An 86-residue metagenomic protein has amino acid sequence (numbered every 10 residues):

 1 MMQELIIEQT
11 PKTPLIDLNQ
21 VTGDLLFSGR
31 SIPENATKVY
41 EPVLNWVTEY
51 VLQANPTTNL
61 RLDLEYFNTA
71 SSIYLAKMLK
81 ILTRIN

Functional and structural regions predicted by a protein language model:
M1-L5, Q53-A54: Intrinsically disordered, low-complexity segments enriched in polar/charged residues with Gly/Pro, especially when
Q3-L44: STAS-typified acidic loop motif
T22, N55-N59: A general structural motif
K38, V43, N59-N86: Amphipathic alpha-helical interaction surfaces in cytosolic regulatory modules
V43-V51: Helix-loop module immediately N-terminal to the HCX5R catalytic loop in PTP-like cysteine phosphatase domains
V51-L52, T83: Residue-level signal for alpha-helix termini/capping positions
